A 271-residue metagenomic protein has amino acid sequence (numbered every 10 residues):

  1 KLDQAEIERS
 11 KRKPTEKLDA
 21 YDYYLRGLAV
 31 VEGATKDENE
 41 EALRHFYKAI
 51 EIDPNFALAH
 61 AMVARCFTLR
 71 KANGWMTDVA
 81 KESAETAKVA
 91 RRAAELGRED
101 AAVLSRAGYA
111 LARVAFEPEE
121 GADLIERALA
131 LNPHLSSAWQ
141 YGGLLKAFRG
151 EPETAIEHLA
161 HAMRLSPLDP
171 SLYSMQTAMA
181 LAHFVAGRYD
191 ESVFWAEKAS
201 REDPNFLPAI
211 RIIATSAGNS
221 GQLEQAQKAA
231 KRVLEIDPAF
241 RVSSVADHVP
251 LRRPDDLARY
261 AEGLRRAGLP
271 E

Functional and structural regions predicted by a protein language model:
K1-S220, I236, R265: Acidic, proline/glycine-rich low-complexity intrinsically disordered segments
I7-S10, A230, V245: Generic structural signal of hydrophobic/aromatic residues within well-ordered alpha-helices of folded domains
E82-E85, S171, Q225, R252 (+1 more regions): Short acidic-hydrophobic sequence patches enriched in Asp/Glu that either
E120, Q225-K228, E262, A267: Feature targets compositionally biased, intrinsically disordered low-complexity regions with long contiguous runs
P204, S220-Q227, P250-P254: Short, well-ordered coil↔helix boundary/capping segments
R211-I212, K228-K231, A258: A generic structural signal for well-ordered alpha-helical surface patches
G218-R241: TPR/TPR-like (Sel1-like) alpha-helical repeat modules
A239-E271: Terminal, low-structured helical/coil segments at or just beyond the last alpha-helical repeat
